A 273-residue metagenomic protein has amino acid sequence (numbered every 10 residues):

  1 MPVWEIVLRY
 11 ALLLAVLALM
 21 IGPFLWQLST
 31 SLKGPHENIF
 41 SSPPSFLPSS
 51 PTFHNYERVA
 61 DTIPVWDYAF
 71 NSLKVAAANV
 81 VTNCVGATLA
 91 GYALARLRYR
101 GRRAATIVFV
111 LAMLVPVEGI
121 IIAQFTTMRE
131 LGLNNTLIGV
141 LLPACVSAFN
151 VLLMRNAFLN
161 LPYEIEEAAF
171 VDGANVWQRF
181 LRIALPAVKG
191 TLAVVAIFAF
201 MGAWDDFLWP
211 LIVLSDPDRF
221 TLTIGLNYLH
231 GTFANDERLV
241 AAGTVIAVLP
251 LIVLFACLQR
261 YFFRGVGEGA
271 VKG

Functional and structural regions predicted by a protein language model:
M1-V3: Short, Lys/Arg-rich, polar N-terminal cytosolic tail immediately upstream of the first transmembrane signal-anchor
E5-G273: A structural signal for multi-pass alpha-helical bundles of membrane permease subunits that mediate small-molecule
